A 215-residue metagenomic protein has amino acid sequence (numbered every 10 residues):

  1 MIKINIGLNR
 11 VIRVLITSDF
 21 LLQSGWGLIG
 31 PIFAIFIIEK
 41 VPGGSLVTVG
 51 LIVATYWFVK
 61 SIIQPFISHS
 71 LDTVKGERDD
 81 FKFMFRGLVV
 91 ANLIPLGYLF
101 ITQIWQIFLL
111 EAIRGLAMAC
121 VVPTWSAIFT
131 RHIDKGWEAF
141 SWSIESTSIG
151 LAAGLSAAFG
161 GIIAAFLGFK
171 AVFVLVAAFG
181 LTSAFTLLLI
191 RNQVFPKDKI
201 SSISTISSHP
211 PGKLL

Functional and structural regions predicted by a protein language model:
N5-W57: Helix-loop boundary and gating motifs at the non-cytosolic
R10, G97-L110: Helix-loop junctions at membrane interfaces in 12-TM secondary transporters
F20, W105-V121: Hydrophobic core of transmembrane alpha-helices in multi-pass small-molecule transporters, especially MFS/SLC-type
L51-H69: Central cavity-lining transmembrane alpha-helices of secondary-active solute carriers, predominantly the Major
I63-R78, A164: Helix-to-loop junctions at the C-terminal end of transmembrane segments in multipass secondary transporters
D80-L96, A177: Structural signature of the two symmetry-related core transmembrane helices
C120-I133: Intracellular juxtamembrane helix-capping segments at the cytosolic ends of symmetry-related transmembrane helices
V172-L189: Symmetry-related core transmembrane helices of the 12-TM Major Facilitator Superfamily/SLC fold
